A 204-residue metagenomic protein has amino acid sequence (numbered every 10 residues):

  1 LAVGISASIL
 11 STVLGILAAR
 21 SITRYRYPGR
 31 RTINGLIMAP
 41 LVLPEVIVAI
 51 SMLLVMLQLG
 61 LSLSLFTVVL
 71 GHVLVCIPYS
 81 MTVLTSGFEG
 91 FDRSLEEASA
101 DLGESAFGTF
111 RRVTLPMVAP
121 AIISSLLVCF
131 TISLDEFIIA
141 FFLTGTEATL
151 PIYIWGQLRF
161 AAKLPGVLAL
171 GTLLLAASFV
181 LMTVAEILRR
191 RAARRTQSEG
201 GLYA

Functional and structural regions predicted by a protein language model:
L1-I9, R159-L164: Periplasmic/extracellular loop-to-transmembrane helix junction in inner-membrane transport proteins
V3-S8, A19, I37, L41 (+4 more regions): Alpha-helical transmembrane segments of multi-pass integral membrane proteins
G4-I37, L54, T183-R190: Transmembrane-helix boundary motif in ABC transporter permease subunits
T12, R20, V46, S80-M81 (+4 more regions): Membrane-embedded alpha-helical segments of multi-pass transporters/permeases
I22, A39, S94-L102, V167: Short hydrophobic faces within alpha-helices
R24, G29-R30, V46-C76, F107 (+1 more regions): Membrane-interfacial helix termini and adjacent extracytoplasmic/periplasmic loops of multi-pass transporters
L43, V73-L74, S80-R93, E104-D135: Transmembrane alpha-helices
L134, A140-R191, A204: Interhelical loop and adjacent transmembrane-helix boundary motif in polytopic membrane transport permeases
